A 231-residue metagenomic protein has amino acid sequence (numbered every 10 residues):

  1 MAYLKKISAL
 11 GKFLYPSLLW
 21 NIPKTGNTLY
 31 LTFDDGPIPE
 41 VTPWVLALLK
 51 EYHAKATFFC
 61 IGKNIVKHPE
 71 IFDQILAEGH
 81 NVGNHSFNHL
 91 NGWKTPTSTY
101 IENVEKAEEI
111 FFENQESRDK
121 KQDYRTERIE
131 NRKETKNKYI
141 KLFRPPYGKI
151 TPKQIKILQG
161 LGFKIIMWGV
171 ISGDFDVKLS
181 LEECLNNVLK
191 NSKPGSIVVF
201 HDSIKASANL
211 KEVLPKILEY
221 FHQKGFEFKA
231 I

Functional and structural regions predicted by a protein language model:
Y3-T95, T99, N103-F111, E116 (+1 more regions): Active-site beta->alpha N-cap acidic-glycine motif
G11-S17, P146-Y147, K178-L179: Short gly/ser/thr-rich secondary-structure transition/capping motifs
F33-D35, F58-G62, N84-S86, P145-Y147 (+3 more regions): A cross-domain feature marking catalytic cores of carbohydrate-active enzymes and several ubiquitous metabolic/repair
L46-K55, H80-N81, T97-P152, K156-Q159 (+2 more regions): CE4/NodB-like, metal-dependent polysaccharide N-deacetylase domain that modifies extracellular/periplasmic N-acetylated
C60-I65, N88-N91, K149, I171-F175 (+1 more regions): Short histidine/acidic/glycine/proline-rich micro-motifs that form metal- and phosphate-coordinating active-site loops
E70-D73, T97-V104, L179-N186, K211-P215: Charged helix-capping and loop-helix junction motifs
K149-T151, I155-K190, G225-I231: His/Asp/Glu-enriched short active-site or ligand-binding loop at hydrolase and phosphoryl-transfer sites
L189-I231: Catalytic grooves of carbohydrate-active enzymes
